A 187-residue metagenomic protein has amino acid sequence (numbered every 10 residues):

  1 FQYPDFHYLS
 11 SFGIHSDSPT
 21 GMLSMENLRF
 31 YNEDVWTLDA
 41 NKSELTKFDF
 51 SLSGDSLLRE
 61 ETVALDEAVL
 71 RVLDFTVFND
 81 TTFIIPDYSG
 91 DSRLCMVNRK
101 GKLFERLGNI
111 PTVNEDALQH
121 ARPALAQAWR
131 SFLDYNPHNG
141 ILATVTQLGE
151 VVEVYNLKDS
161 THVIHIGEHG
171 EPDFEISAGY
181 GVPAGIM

Functional and structural regions predicted by a protein language model:
F1-Q2, T37-N41, I85-S89, N136 (+1 more regions): Conserved beta-strand positions in repeat-built beta-propeller and related beta-rich domains
F1-S43, G54-L57, V69: Start-of-domain marker
Y3-D5, D49-S53, N98-K102, N156-S160: Short loop/turn segments that connect beta-strands within beta-propeller blades
S10-M22, L58-A68, F104-A128, T161-I186: Surface-exposed loop and turn segments in beta-propeller and other repeat-based domains that flank or scaffold
E26-F30, L73-N79, P123-G140, P183-M187: Structural signature of eukaryotic scaffold interfaces centered on beta-propeller domains
D34-W36, T81-T82, I141: Conserved core beta-strand positions within WD40 beta-propeller blades
S43, D49-P86, S92, T112-E115: Asp-box/WD-like beta-propeller blade repeats and closely related beta-sheet repeat scaffolds
S43-D49, D91-M96, G149-Y155: Structural motif
